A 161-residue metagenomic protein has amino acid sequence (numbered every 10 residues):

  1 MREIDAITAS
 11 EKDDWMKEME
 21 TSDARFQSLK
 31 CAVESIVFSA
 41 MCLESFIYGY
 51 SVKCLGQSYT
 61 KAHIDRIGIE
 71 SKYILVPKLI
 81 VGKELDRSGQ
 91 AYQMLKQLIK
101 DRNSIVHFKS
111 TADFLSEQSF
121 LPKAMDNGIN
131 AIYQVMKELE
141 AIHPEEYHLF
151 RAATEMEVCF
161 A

Functional and structural regions predicted by a protein language model:
M1, E34, F38-M41, D101 (+1 more regions): Residues within well-formed alpha-helices
M1, M16-M19, M41, M94 (+3 more regions): Detector for methionine-enriched segments
M1-A32, C159-A161: Charged alpha-helical initiation segments
E18-S22, T60-G68, L121, E155-C159: Charge-rich, acidic-biased intrinsically disordered regions
M19-V37, G89-K96, S119, K123: Short, solvent-exposed segments of well-ordered alpha helices
S28-V52: Short, hydrophobic, well-ordered secondary-structure elements
S45-L115, G128-A141: Flexible secondary-structure boundary motifs
L115-A161: Amphipathic, Lys/Arg-enriched alpha-helical patches that create a basic surface for binding polyanionic ligands
